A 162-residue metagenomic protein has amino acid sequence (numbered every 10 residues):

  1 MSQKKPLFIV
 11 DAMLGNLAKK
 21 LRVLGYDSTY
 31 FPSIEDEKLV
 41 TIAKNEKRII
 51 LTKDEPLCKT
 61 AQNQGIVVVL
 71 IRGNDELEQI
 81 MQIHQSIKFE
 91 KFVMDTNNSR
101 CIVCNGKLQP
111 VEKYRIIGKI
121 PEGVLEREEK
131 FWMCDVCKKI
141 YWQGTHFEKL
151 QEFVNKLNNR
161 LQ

Functional and structural regions predicted by a protein language model:
M1-D95: Long, charged N-terminal interaction/targeting segments
L51-T52, M133-C134, Y141-W142: Short hydrophobic-aromatic micro-motifs
K88, K139, N155-N159: A short, amphipathic alpha-helical segment
N98, F131: Residues immediately within or flanking Cys/His clusters that coordinate Zn2+ in small zinc-binding modules
C101-C104, C134-C137: Short cysteine-rich clusters marking metal-coordination/redox-active sites
G106-P110, W142: Short functional micro-motifs and their immediate structural scaffolds
R115-E126, K149-R160: Short cysteine/histidine-rich metal-coordination sites, predominantly Zn2+-binding motifs
